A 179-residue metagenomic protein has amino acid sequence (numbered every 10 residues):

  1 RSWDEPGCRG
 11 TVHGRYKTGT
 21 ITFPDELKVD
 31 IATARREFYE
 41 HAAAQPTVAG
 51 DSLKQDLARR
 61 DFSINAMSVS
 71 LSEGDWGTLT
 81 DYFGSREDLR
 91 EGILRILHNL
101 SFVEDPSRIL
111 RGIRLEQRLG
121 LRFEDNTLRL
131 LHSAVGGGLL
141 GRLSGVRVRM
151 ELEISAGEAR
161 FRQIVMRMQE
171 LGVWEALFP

Functional and structural regions predicted by a protein language model:
R1-P179: Catalytic cores of the polymerase beta-like nucleotidyltransferase superfamily and closely associated nucleotide
